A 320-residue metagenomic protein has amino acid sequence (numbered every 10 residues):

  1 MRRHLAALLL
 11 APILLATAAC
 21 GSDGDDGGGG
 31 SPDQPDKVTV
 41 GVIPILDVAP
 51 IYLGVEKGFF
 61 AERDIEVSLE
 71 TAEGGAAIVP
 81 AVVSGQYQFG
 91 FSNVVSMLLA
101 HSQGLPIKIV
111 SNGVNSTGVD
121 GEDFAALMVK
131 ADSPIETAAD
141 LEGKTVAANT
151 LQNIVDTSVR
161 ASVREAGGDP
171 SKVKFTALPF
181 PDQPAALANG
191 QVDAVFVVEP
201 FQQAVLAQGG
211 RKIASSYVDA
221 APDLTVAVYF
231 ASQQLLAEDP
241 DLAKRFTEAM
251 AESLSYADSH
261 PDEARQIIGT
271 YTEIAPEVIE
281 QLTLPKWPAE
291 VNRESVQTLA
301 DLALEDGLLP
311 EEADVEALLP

Functional and structural regions predicted by a protein language model:
M1-L9: Bacterial N-terminal signal peptides that target proteins for export
L15-A19: C-terminal motif of bacterial Sec signal peptides marking the signal peptidase cleavage site
G21-G24: Bacterial signal peptide processing site
S31-A166, D193, D223: Short, glycine-/small- and polar/acidic-enriched structural segments that line small-molecule recognition paths
V95, P181-I267: Pocket-lining segment of extracytoplasmic ligand-binding domains
A100-N112, V163-P170, A204-Y217, E312: Ligand-binding "clamshell"
A237-L308: Secondary-structure end/capping motifs
A303-P320: Conserved C-terminal helix/tail region of periplasmic/extracytoplasmic solute-binding proteins
